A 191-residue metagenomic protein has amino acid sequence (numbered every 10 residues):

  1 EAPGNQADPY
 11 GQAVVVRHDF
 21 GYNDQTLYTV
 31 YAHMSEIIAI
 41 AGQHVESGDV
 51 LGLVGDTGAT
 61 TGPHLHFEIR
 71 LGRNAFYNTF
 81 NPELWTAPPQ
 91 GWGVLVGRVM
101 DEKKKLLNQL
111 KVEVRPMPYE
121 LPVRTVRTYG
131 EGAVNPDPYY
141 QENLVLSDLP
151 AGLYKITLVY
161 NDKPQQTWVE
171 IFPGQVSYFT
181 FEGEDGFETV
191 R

Functional and structural regions predicted by a protein language model:
E1, A39-L53: Short, well-structured beta-strand-loop connectors
E1-S35, E68: Zn2+-dependent peptidoglycan hydrolase active-site motif and core
Y31, L146-S147, V169: Hydrophobic core positions of the immunoglobulin-like beta-sandwich fold
G58-T61, L65-H66, L71, F76-G93: Beta-strand-rich domain onsets/edges
G93-D101: A short, amphipathic beta-strand motif
D101-Y129: Short, ordered, surface-exposed loop/turn motifs in non-cytosolic proteins
V134-K155, V159-K163: Short Pro-Gly-centered beta-turn/loop motif in secreted/extracellular proteins
Y160-E188: Structured interaction patches on ligand/partner-binding surfaces of diverse proteins
